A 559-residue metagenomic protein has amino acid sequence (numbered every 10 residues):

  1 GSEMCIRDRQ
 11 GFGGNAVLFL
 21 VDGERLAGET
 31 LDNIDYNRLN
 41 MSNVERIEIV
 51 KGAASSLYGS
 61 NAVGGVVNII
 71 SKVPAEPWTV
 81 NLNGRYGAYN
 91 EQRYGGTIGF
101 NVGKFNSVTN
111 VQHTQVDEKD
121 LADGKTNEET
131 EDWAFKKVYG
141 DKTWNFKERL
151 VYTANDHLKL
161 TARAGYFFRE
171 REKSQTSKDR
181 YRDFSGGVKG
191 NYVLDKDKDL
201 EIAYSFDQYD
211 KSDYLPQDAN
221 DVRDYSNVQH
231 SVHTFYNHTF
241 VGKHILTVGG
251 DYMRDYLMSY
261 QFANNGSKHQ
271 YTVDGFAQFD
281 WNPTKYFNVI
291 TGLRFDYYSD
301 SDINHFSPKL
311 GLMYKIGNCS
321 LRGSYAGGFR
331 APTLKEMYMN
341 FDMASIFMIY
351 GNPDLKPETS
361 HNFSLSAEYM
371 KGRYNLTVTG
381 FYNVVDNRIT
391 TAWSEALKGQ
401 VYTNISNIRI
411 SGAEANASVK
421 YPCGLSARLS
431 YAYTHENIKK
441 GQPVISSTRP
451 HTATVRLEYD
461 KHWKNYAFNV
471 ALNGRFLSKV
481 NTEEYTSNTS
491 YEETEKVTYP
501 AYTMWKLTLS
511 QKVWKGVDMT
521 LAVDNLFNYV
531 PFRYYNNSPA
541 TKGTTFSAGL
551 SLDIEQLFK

Functional and structural regions predicted by a protein language model:
S2-E24: Extracytoplasmic beta-strand/coil segments of soluble accessory domains associated with Gram-negative outer-membrane
E3, N155, V241-I245, N264-V385 (+1 more regions): Structural signature of Gram-negative outer-membrane beta-barrels, strongest in the C-terminal barrel of TonB-dependent
E24-K51: Short acidic/polar hinge/loop motifs at secondary-structure boundaries that mediate gating or recognition
I47-I49, V67-I69, G323: Non-catalytic regulatory/gating segments with a bias toward low-complexity or hydrophobic composition
S56, N68, A75-P77, R85 (+1 more regions): Periplasmic-side early beta-strands and strand-to-turn transitions of outer-membrane beta-barrels
G99, G140, Y152-T153, A326 (+1 more regions): Conserved C-terminal beta-signal and adjacent last beta-strands/turns of outer-membrane beta-barrel proteins
K178-V193, Y225, S320, G327-V385 (+3 more regions): Outer-membrane beta-barrel signature, preferentially recognizing the C-terminal barrel domain of Gram-negative
N282-V289, F381-V384, T403-Y485: Gram-negative outer-membrane beta-barrel transporters
